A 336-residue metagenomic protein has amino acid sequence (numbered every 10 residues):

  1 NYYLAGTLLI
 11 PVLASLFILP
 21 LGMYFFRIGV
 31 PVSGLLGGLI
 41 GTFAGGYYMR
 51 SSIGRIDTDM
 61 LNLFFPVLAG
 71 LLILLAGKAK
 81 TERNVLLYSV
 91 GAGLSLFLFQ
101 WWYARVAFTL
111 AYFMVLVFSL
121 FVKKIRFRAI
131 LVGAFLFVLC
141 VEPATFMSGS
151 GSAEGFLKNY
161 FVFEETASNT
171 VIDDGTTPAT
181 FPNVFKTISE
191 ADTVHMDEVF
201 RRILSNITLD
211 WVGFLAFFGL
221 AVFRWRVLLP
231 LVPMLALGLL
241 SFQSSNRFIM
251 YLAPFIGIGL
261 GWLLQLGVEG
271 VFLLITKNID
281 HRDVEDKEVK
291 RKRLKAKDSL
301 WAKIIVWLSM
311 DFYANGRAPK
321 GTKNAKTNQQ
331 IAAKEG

Functional and structural regions predicted by a protein language model:
Y2, G6-L120, L235-G238, G336: Membrane-embedded helix bundles of polyisoprenyl
K78-K80, L86, F108-V138, L266-L273 (+1 more regions): Perimembrane helix-loop-helix junctions
F99, A134-N159: Membrane-lumen/periplasm interface segments of specific transmembrane helices in polyprenyl phosphate-linked
K124-L131, R201-P233, G270, K277-D280 (+3 more regions): Membrane-interface helix-loop-helix junctions at transmembrane boundaries of multi-pass membrane enzymes, predominantly
T145-E154, F161-P230: Alpha-helical transmembrane segments at the extracellular/periplasmic loop-to-helix junctions of multi-pass membrane
L237-T276: Hydrophobic/aromatic-rich transmembrane helices and adjacent perimembrane loops
H281-V289, K297-K303, S309-K326: Short, low-complexity, charge-dense intrinsically disordered segments
A314, A333-G336: Extracytoplasmic
